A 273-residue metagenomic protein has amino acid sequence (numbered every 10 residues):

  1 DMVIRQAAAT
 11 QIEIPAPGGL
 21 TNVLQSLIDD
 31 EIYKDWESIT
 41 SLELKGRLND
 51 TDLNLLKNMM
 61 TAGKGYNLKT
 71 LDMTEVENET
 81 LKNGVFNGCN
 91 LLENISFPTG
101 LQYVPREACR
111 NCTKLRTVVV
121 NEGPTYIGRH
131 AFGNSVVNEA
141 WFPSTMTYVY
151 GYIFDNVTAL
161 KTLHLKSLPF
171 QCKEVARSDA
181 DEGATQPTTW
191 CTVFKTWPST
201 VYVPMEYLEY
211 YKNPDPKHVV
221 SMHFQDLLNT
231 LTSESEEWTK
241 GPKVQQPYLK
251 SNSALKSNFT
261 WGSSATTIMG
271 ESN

Functional and structural regions predicted by a protein language model:
A7-I28: Boundary/junction segments of secreted and surface-exposed precursor proteins
Q11-A16, T40-L48, G65-T80, N90-Y103 (+8 more regions): Structural signature of tandem-repeat unit edges
L27-D35, L55-K64, V85-F86, F154: Leucine-rich repeat
N54-M60, G84-V85, A176-V193, E209-T232: Short, aromatic/basic amphipathic alpha-helical patches
G84-V85, P105-A108, G128-A131, Y150-I153: Consensus positions within tandem repeat domains that build extended binding/scaffold surfaces
E236-K240, Q245: Solvent-exposed beta-strand/loop surfaces, strongest in extracytoplasmic domains of secreted and cell-surface proteins
